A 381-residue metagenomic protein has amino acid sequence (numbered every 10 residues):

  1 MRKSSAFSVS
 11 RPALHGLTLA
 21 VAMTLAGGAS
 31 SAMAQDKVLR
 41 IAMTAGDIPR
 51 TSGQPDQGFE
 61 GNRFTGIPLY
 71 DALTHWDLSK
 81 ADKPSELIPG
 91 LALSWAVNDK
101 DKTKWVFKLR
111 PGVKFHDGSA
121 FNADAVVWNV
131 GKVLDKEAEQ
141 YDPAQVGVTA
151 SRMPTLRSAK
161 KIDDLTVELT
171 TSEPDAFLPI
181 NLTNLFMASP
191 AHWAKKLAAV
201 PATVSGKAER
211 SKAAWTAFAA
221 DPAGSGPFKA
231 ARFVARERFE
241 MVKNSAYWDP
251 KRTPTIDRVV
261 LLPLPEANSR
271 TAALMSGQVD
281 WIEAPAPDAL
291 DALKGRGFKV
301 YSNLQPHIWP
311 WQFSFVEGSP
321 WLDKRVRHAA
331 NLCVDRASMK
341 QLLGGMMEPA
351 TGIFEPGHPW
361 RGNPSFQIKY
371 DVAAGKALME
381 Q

Functional and structural regions predicted by a protein language model:
K37-G46, K104-V106, N129-V130, V167-E168 (+4 more regions): Short, well-ordered beta-strand elements
M43-K100, A223-G224: N-terminal lobe/hinge region of extracytoplasmic solute-binding protein
W76-D77, V242-Y247, Q305-A329, C333: A bilobed periplasmic-binding-protein/Venus flytrap-type ligand-binding module shared by bacterial periplasmic
D77-D82, F186-P254, V372-A377: Gly/Pro-rich hinge or "lid" segments in bacterial periplasmic/extracellular proteins
S94-Q140, E168, A273, P320: Aromatic- and charge-enriched surface segment that lines or borders ligand/interaction sites
K108, V146-G206: Surface-exposed binding/hinge segments that line and control ligand-binding clefts or catalytic entry sites
R110, T216, A246-A292: Ligand-site clamp/hinge motif
V242-S245, L322-Q381: Append "and occasionally in soluble cytosolic enzymes with long acidic Gly/Pro-rich linkers
